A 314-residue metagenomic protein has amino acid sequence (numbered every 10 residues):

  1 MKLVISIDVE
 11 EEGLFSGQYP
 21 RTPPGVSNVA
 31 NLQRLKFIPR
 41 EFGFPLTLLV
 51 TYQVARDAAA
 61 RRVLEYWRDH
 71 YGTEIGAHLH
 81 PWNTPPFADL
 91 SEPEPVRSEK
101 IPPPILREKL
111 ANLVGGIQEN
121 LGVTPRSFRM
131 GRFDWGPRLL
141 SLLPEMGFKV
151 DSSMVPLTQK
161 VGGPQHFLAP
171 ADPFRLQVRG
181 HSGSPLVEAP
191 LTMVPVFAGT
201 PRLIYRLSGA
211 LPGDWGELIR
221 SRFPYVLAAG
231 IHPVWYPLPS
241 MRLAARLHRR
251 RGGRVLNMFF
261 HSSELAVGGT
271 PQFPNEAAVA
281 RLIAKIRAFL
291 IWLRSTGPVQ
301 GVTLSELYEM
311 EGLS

Functional and structural regions predicted by a protein language model:
M1-H70, R294-P298, E306-Y308: Active-site beta->alpha N-cap acidic-glycine motif
M1-L3, F42-L46, Y71-I75, L121-R126 (+3 more regions): Short, well-ordered coil/turn segments that N-cap beta-strands
D8, H78, F128, L143 (+3 more regions): Conserved, mostly hydrophobic/aromatic
F15-R21, A88-K100, G268-P274: Surface-exposed, active-site-proximal loop segments in enzymatic domains
L32-K36, R61-E65, L110-G115, L140 (+2 more regions): Generic structural signal for well-ordered alpha-helices, preferentially at hydrophobic/aromatic core positions
Y52-D134, S184, M193-P195, L203 (+1 more regions): Metal-dependent polysaccharide deacetylase catalytic core of the NodB/CE4 family, i.e., the active-site-bearing domain
M130-R251: Active-site-adjacent pocket scaffolds in enzyme catalytic domains
E217-S314: C-terminal domain-boundary segment and adjacent tail
